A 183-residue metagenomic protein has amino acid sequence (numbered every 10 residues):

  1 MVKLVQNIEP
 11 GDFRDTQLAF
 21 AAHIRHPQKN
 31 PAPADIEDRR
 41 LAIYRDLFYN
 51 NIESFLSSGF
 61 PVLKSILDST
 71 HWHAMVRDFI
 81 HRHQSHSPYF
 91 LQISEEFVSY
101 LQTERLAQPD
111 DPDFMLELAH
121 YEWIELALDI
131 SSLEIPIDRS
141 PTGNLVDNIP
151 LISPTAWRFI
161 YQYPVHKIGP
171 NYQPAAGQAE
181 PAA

Functional and structural regions predicted by a protein language model:
M1-A42: Charged, compositionally biased N-terminal leader segments and the immediate start of the first structured element
F20, M75-I80, F97: Short alpha-helical scaffolding segments that buttress acidic/His motifs in well-ordered protein cores
I24, I66-L67, L101: Hydrophobic residues in alpha-helical segments
P33-D78: Glycine/small-residue-rich interface belts in oligomeric ring/scaffold proteins and their assembly partners
H81-A183: Hydrophobic packing positions characteristic of elongated beta-solenoid/beta-helix-type spike/fiber shafts
